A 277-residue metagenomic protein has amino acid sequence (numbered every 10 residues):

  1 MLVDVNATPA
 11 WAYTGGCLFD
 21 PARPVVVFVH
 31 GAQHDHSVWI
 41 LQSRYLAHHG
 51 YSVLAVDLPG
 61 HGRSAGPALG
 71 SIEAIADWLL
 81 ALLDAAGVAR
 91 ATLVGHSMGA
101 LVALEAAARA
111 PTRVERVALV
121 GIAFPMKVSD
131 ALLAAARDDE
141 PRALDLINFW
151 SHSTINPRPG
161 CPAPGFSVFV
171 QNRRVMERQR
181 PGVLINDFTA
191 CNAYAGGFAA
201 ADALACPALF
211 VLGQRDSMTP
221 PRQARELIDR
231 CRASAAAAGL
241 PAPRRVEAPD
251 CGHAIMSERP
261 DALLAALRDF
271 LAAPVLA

Functional and structural regions predicted by a protein language model:
L2-G16, I40-H48, S52-M98, A265-D269: Active-site loop/oxyanion-hole signature of alpha/beta-hydrolase fold enzymes
G31-H34, S97: Active-site glycine-rich loops that stabilize anionic/oxyanionic intermediates across multiple enzyme folds
L101-L146: Flexible "cap/lid" loop of the alpha/beta hydrolase fold
A134-A205: Conserved alpha/beta-hydrolase catalytic His-Asp/Glu region
L204, F210-L212, D216: Short beta-strand/loop motif that positions the catalytic acidic residue of the alpha/beta-hydrolase fold
S217-Q223: Conserved alpha/beta-hydrolase "acid-adjacent" motif
D229-H253: Catalytic histidine neighborhood in serine/cysteine hydrolases with alpha/beta-hydrolase-type architecture
C251-L264: Catalytic histidine-centered segment of alpha/beta-hydrolase-like enzymes
